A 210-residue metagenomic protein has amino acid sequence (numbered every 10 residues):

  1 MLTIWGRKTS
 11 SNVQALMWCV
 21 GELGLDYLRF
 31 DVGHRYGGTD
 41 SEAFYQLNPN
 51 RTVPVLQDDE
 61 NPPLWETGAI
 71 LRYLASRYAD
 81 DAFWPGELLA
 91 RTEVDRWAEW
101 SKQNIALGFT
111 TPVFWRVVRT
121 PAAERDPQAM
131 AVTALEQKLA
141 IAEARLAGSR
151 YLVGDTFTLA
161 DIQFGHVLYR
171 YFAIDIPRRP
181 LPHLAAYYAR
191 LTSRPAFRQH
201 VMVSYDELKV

Functional and structural regions predicted by a protein language model:
M1-T9, Q14-D126, T133: GST-like domain detector, emphasizing the conserved glutathione-binding G-site in the N-terminal thioredoxin-like
H34-R35, A160, Y205: Conserved beta-strand edge residues that scaffold enzyme active sites
G37-G38, L74, A189, L208-V210: Short secondary-structure boundary/hinge segments and terminal tails
Q46, P85, S193, M202-V203: Phosphate-coordinating loops and pocket residues in cytosolic domains that bind phosphorylated ligands
N50, R77, G148-S149, R194: Structured helix-beta-strand junction loops
P54-Q57, L152, R198: Short beta-strand(s) of the beta-wing in winged-helix/HTH DNA-binding folds
L89, A98-S193, H200: GST-like fold's C-terminal all-alpha helical module
F197, M202-V210: Terminal-tail/helix-coil boundary detector
